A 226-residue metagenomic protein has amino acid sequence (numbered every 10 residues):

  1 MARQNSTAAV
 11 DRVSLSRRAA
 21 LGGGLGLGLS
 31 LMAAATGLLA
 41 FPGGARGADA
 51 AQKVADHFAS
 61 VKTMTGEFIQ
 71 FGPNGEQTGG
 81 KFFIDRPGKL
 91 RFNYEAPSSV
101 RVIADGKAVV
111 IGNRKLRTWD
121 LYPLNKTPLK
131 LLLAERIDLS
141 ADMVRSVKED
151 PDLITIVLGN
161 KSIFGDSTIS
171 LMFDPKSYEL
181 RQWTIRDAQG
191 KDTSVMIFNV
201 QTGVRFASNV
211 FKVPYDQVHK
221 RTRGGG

Functional and structural regions predicted by a protein language model:
M1-L15, A19, G23-G37: N-terminal secretory signal peptides
A40, A45-G47: Boundary at the C-terminal end of the N-terminal hydrophobic targeting segment
D56-G75: A short, Trp-centered hydrophobic/proline-enriched beta-strand micro-motif
F68, L90-Y94, V109-G112, I156 (+1 more regions): Short hydrophobic/aromatic-rich beta-strand segments that constitute the beta-sheet cores of beta-sandwich/beta-barrel
G72-N74, K115, Q189: Solvent-exposed strand-loop boundary residues in beta-sheet-rich modules
G79-L133, T193-S194, N199: An acidic-aromatic
L116-S162: Flexible, surface-exposed loop/linker segments and immediately adjacent secondary-structure boundaries
S140-D142, E149-G226: Gly/Pro-enriched, hydrophobic low-complexity segments that function as extracytoplasmic propeptides/linkers
